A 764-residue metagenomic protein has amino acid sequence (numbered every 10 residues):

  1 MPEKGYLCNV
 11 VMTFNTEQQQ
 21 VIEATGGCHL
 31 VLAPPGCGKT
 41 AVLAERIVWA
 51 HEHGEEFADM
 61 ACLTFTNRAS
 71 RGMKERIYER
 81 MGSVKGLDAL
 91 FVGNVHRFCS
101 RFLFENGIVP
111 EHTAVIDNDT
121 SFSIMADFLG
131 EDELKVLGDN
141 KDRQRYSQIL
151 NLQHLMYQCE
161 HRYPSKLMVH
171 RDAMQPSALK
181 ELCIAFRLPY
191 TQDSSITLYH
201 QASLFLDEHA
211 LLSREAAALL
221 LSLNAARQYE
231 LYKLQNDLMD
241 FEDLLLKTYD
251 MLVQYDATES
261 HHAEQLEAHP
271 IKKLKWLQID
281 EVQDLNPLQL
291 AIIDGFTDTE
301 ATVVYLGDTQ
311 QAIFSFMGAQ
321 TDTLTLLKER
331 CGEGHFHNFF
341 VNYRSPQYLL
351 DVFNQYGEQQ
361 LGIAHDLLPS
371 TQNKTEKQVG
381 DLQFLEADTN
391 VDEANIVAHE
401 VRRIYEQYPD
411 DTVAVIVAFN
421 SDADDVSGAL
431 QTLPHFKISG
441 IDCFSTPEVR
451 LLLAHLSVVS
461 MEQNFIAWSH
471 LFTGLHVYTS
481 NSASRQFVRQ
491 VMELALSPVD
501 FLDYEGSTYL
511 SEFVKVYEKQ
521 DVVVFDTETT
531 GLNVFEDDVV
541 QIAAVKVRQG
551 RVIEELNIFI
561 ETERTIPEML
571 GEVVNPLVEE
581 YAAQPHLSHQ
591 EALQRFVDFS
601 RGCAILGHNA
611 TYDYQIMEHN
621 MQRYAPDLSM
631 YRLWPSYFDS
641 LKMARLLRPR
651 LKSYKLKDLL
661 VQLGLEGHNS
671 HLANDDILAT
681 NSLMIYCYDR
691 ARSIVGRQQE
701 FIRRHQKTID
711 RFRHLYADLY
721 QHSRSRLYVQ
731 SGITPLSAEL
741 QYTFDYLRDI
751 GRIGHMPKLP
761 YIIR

Functional and structural regions predicted by a protein language model:
P2, W49, P287-V379, F384: Conserved RecA-like helicase ATPase core segment that couples NTP binding/hydrolysis to strand translocation
P2-E111: P-loop NTPase Walker
L7, T13-E23, G27-L32, F91 (+3 more regions): Conserved helicase NTPase motor core
A24, L87, I108-A218, F336 (+2 more regions): ATP-hydrolysis module of ASCE/P-loop NTPase motor domains, specifically the Walker B Asp-Glu catalytic pair
L30, P35-L43, E333-H335, N342-L433: Helicase P-loop NTPase motor core
E406-S482: Core RecA-like ATPase module of SF1/SF2 helicases and allied nucleic-acid translocases
T479-V514, I685-R764: Acidic two-metal-ion nuclease catalytic site recognized across multiple nuclease folds, prominently DnaQ/RNase D-T
Q520-V523, T529-P626, M630-W634, P649-H671: Conserved non-catalytic scaffold segment of RNase H-like nuclease domains
